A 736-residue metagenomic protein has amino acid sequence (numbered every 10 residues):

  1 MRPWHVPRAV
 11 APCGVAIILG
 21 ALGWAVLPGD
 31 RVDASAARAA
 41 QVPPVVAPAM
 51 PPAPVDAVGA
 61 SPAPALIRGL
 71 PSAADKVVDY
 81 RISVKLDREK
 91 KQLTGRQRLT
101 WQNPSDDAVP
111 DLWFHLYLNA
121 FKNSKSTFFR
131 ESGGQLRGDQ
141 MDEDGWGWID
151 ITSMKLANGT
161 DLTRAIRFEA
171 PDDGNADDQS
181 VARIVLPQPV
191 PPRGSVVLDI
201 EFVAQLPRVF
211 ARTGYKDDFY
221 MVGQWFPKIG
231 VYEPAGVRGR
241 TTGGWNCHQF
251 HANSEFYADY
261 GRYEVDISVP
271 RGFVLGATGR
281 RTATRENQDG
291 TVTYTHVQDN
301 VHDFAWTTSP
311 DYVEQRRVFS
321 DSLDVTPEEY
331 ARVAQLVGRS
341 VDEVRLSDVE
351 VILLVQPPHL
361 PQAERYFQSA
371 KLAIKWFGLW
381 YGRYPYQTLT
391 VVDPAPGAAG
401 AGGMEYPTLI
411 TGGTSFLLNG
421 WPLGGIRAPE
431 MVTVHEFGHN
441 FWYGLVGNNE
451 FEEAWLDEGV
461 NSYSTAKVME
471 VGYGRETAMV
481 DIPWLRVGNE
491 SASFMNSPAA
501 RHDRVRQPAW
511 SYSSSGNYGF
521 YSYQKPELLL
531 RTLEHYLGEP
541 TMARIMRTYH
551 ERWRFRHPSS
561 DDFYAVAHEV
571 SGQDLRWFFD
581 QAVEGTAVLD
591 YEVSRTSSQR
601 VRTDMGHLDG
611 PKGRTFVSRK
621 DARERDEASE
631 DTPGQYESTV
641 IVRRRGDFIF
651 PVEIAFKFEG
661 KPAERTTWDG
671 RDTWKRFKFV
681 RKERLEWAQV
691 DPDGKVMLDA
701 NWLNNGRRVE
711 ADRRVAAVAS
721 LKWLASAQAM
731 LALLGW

Functional and structural regions predicted by a protein language model:
L22-T94, N253, R576, Q581: N-terminal, polar/Ser/Thr-rich
Q92, Q102, R137-D218, E255 (+2 more regions): A surface-exposed beta-strand-loop module
A108, H359, E476, G519-L608 (+1 more regions): Amphipathic alpha-helical substructures
D111-T163, G272, K657-P662, V680: Solvent-exposed beta-hairpin/edge-strand motifs
S124-R137, V203-D259, Y263, Q315-S320 (+1 more regions): Glycine/proline-rich low-complexity spacer/linker segments in large multi-domain proteins
I229-W245, H251-V434, Y463, R475: Hydrophobic helix-coil surface modules that form long, contiguous segments used for peptide/substrate interaction
G276-A277, L575-R576, V588-D691: Beta-strand-rich binding/interaction modules
V333-G338, G403, L409, E458 (+4 more regions): Acidic/His/Gly-enriched intrinsically disordered linker/tail segments that often contain short helix/coil "MoRF-like"
